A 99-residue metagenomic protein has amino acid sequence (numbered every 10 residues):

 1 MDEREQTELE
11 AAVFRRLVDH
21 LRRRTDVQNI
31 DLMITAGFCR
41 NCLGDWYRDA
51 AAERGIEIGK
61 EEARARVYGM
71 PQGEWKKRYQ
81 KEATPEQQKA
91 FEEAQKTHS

Functional and structural regions predicted by a protein language model:
M1-S99: Domain-level signature for proteins that mediate thiol-based redox and metal-cofactor handling
